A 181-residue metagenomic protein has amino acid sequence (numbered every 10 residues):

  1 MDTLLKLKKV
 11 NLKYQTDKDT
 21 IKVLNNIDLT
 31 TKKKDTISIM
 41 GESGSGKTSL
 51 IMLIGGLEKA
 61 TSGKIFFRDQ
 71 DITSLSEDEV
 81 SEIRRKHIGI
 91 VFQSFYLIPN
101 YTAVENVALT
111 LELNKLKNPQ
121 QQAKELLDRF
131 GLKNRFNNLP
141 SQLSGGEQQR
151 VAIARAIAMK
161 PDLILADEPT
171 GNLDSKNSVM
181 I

Functional and structural regions predicted by a protein language model:
L4-L5, V10-I181: ABC family nucleotide-binding domain
